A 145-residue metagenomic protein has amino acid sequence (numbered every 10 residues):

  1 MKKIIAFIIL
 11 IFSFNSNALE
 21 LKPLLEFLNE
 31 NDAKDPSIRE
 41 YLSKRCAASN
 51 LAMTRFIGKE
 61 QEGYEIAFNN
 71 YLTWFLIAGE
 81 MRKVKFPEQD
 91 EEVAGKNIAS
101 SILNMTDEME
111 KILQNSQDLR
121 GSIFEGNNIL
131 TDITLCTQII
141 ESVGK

Functional and structural regions predicted by a protein language model:
K2-F7: Sec-dependent signal peptide recognition, specifically the positively charged N-region followed immediately by
I9-I11, R39, I129: Residue-level signal for mature regions of secreted extracellular proteins and peptides
S13-S16: N-terminal signal peptide c-region/cleavage motif recognized by signal peptidases
A18-F27: Cleaved targeting-peptide boundary
F27-L28, S116: Interfacial loop at the N-terminal end of multi-pass membrane proteins
E30-N31, G144: Domain-scale activation on soluble regions of proteins
D32-E88: Short N-proximal segments of mature Sec-exported proteins
F75-K145: Compact alpha-helical subdomains of small soluble proteins
